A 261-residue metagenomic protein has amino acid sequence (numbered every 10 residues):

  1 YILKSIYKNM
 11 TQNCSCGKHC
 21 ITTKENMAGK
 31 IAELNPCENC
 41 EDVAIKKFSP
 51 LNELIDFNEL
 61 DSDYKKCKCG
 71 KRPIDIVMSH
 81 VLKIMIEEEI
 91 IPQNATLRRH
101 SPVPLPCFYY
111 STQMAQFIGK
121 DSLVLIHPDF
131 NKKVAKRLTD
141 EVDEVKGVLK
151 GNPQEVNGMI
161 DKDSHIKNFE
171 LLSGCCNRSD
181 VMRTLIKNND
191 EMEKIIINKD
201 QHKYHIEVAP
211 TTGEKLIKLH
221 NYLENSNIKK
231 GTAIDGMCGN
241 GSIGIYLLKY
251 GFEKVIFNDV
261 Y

Functional and structural regions predicted by a protein language model:
Y1-I118, V124-H127, D163-E170, L247 (+1 more regions): Non-catalytic accessory regions of SAM-dependent methyltransferases
H80, K133-V134, K218: Exposed alpha-helical structural elements
M114-K120, D140-D143, E224-K230: Flexible, charged surface loops at secondary-structure boundaries
G119-V124, V145-L149, G231-I234, K254-N258: Hydrophobic beta-strand segments of well-ordered beta-sheets in folded domains
P128-A209: Non-catalytic substrate-recognition/targeting regions of SAM-dependent transferases
D190-K194, N198-H202, L216-L219, N225 (+1 more regions): A short mid-domain helix/strand-loop element embedded in enzyme catalytic domains that forms or borders the active-site
T211-K215: N-terminal pre-P-loop "Q-motif" helix
I217-Y261: Conserved SAM/SAH cofactor-binding pocket of Class I
